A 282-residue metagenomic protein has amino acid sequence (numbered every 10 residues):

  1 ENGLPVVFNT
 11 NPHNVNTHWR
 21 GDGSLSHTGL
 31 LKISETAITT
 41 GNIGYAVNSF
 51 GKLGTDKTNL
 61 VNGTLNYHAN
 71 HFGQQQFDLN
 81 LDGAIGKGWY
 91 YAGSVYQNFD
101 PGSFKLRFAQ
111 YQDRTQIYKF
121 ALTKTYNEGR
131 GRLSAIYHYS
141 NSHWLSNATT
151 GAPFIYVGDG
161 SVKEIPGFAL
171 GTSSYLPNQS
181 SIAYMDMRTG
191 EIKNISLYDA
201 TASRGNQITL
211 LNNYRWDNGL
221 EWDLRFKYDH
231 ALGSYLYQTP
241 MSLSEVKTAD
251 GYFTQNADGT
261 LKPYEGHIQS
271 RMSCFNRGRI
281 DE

Functional and structural regions predicted by a protein language model:
N2-G3: Glycine-centered positions in the ABC transporter ATPase nucleotide-binding domain
V6, H68-F72, N98-G102, H138-L145 (+2 more regions): Structural signature of outer-membrane beta-barrel domains
F8, W19-T64: A beta-strand signature from Gram-negative outer-membrane beta-barrel systems, especially the internal plug domain
D22, D56, G86-G88, T125-G129 (+1 more regions): Outer-membrane beta-barrel channels and translocator barrels
H27, A46-K52, L60-H71, Q75-Q110 (+3 more regions): Predominantly transmembrane beta-strands of Gram-negative outer membrane beta-barrel pores used for transport
G41-I43, H68, G73-F77, Q112-Y118 (+2 more regions): Residues that define the transmembrane beta-barrel architecture of outer-membrane proteins
Q110, T123-T125, R132-T209, S234-I280: Acidic/polar loop-and-plug regions of large Gram-negative outer-membrane beta-barrel proteins
